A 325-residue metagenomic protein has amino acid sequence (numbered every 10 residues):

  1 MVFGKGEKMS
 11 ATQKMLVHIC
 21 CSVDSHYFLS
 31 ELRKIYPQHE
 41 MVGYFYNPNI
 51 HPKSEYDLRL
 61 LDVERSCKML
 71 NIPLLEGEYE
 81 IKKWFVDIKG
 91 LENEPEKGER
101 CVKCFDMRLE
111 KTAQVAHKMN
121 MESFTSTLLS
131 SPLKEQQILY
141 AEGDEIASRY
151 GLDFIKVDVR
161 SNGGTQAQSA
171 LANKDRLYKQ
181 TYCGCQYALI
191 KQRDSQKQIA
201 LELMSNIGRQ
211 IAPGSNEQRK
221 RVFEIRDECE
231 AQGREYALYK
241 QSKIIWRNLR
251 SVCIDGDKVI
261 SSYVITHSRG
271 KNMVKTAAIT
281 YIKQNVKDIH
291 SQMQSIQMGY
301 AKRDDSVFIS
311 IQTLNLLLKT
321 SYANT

Functional and structural regions predicted by a protein language model:
V2-Q284, D288, M293-S295, G299 (+2 more regions): Nucleotide-activated chemistry modules centered on ATP-dependent adenylation/adenylyltransferase
